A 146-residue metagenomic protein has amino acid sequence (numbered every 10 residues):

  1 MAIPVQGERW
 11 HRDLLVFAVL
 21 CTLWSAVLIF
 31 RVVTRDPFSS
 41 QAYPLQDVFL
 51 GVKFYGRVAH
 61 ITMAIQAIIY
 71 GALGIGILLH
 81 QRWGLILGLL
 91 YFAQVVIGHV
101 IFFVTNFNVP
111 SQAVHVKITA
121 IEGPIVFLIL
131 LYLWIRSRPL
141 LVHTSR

Functional and structural regions predicted by a protein language model:
M1-R146: Topology signature of small-to-medium multi-pass alpha-helical membrane proteins
